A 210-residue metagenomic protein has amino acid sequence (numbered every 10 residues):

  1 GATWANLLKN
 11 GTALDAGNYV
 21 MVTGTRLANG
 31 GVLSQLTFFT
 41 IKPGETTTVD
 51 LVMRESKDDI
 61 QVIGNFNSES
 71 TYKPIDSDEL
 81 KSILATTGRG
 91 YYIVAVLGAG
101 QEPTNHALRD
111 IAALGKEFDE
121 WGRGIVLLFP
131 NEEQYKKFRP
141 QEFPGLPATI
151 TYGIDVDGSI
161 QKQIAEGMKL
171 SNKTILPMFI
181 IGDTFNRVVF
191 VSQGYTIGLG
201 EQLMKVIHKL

Functional and structural regions predicted by a protein language model:
G1-K9: Short, acidic Ser/Thr/Gly-rich low-complexity loop/linker segments typical of extracellular and cell-surface proteins
N10, D15-N18, G90: A glycine-anchored, Pro-Gly-centered beta-turn/N-cap motif
D15-N29: A short, solvent-exposed beta-strand micro-motif common in secreted/extracellular proteins
T25-R54: Structured interaction patches on ligand/partner-binding surfaces of diverse proteins
V52-V62, I175-L210: Thiol-/selenol-based redox modules, centered on thioredoxin-like and closely related oxidoreductase domains
N67-Y92, R109-A113: A short beta-strand-turn-helix
Y92, A99-P147, G158-I164: Structural microenvironment flanking redox-active thiols in thiol-disulfide oxidoreductases
P147-T151, E166-I180: Structural micro-motif
